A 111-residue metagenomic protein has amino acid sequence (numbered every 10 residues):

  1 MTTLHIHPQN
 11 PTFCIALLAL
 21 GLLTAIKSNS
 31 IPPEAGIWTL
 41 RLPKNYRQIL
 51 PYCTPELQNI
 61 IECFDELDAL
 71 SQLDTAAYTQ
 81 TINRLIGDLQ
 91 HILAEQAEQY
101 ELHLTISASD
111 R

Functional and structural regions predicted by a protein language model:
M1-R111: Acidic, Ser/Pro/Thr-rich low-complexity regulatory regions and the short amphipathic helical interaction modules they
